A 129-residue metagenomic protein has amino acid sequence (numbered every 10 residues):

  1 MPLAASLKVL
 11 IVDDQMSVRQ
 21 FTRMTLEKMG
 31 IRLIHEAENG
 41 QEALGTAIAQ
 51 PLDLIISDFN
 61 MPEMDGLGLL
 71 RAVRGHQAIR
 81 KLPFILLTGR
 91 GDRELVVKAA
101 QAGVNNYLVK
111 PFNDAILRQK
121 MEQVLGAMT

Functional and structural regions predicted by a protein language model:
M16-H35: Two-component/phosphorelay signaling modules centered on CheY-like receiver
R23, G68, G91-N106: Alpha4 helix (beta4-alpha4-beta5 surface) of REC/receiver domains from two-component response regulators
E36-G45, G66: Helix N-cap/capping motif at the beta->alpha junctions
G45, L67-R80: Short amphipathic alpha-helix used as the core "switch/output" element in two-component signaling
Q50-I56: Active-site beta3 strand of CheY-like receiver
D58, T88: Active-site residues of response regulator receiver
M61: Receiver (REC) domain active-site loop signature in two-component systems and cognate sites in sensor histidine kinases
E94, F112-M121: C-terminal output helix
